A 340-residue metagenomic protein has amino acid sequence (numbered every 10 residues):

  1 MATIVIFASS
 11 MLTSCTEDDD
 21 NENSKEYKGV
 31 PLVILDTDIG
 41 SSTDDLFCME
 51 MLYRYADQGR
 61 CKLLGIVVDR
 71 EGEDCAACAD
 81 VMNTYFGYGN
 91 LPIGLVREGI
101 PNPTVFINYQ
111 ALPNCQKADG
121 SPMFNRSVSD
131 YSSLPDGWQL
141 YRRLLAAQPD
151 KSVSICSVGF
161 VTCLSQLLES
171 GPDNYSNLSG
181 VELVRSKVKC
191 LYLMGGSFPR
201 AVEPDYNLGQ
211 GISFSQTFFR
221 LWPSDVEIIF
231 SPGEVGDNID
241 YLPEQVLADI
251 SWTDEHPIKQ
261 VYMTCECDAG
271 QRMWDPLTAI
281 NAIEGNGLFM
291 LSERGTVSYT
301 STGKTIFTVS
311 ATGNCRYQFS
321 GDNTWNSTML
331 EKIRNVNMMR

Functional and structural regions predicted by a protein language model:
M1-S9: Sec-dependent N-terminal signal peptides
M11-S14: C-terminal motif of bacterial Sec signal peptides marking the signal peptidase cleavage site
T16-R340: N-terminal acidic, glycine/proline-rich low-complexity segments
